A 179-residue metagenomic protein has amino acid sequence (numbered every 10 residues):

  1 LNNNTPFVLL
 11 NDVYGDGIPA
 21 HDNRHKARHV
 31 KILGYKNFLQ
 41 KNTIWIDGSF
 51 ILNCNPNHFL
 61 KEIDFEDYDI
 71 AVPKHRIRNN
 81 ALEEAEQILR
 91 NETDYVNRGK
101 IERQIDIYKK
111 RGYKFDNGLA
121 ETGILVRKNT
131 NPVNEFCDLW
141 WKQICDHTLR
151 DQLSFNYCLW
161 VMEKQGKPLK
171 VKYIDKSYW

Functional and structural regions predicted by a protein language model:
L1-W179: Glycosyltransferase catalytic domains, chiefly GT-A lineage
